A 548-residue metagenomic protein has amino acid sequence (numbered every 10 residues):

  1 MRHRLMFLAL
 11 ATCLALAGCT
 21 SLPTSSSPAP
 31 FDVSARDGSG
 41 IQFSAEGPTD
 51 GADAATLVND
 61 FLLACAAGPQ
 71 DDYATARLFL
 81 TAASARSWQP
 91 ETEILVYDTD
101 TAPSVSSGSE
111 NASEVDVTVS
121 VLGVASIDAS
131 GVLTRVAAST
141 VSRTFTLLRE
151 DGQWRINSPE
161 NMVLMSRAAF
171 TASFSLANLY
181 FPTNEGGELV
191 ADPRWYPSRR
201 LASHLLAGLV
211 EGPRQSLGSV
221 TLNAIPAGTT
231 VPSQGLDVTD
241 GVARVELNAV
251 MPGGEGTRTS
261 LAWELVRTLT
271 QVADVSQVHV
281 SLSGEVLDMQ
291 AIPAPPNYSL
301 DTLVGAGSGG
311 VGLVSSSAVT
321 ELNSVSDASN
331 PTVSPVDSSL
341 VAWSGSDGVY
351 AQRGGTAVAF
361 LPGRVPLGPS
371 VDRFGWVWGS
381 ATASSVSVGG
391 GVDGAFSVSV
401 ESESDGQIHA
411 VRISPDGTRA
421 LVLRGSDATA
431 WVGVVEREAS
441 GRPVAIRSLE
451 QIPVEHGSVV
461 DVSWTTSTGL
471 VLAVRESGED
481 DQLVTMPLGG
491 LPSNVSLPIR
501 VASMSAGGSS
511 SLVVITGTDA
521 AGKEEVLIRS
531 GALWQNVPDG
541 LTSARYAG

Functional and structural regions predicted by a protein language model:
M1-T12, I156, R258: N-terminal export and membrane-targeting signals
T12-C13, V250: A broad detector of the eukaryotic-type serine/threonine protein kinase catalytic domain
A15-G18: C-terminal motif of bacterial Sec signal peptides marking the signal peptidase cleavage site
T20-G548: Bimodal "functional hotspot" detector
